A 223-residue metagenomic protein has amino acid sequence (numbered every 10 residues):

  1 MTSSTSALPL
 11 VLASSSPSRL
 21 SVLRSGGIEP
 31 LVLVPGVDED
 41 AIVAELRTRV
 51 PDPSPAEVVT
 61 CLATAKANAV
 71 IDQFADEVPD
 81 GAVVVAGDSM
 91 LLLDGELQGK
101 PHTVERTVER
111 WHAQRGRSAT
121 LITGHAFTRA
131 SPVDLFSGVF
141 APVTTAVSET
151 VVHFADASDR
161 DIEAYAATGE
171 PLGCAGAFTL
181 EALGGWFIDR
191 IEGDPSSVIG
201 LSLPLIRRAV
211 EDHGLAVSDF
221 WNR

Functional and structural regions predicted by a protein language model:
T2-I28: N-terminal beta1-alpha1 ligand-phosphate binding loop
T2-L10, R49-R223: Anionic-ligand binding patches
S15, P35, A130: Cofactor-binding loop segments of dinucleotide-utilizing enzymes, especially the Rossmann-like FAD- and NAD(P)+-binding
S18, D38-D40, V133: Surface-exposed, flexible loop/turn segments at secondary-structure boundaries
I28-L31, H102-V104: Glycine-rich, phosphate-binding/catalytic loops in enzymes
P30-D40: A short beta-strand-loop structural module common to alpha/beta enzyme folds
A41-L46: Short, charged, surface-exposed secondary-structure boundary motifs
